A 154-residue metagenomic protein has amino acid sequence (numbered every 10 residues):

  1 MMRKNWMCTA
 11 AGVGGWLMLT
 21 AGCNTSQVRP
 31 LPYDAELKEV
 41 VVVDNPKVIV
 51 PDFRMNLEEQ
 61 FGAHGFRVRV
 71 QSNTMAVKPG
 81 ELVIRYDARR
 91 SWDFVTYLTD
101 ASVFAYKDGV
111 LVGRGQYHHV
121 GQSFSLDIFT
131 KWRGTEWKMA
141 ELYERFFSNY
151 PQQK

Functional and structural regions predicted by a protein language model:
M1-N5: Positively charged n-region of N-terminal signal peptides that target proteins for export
W6-G12, L17-V70, P151-K154: A structural "domain/chain start" motif
L17-L19, L31, L37, L57 (+6 more regions): Generic detector of leucine side chains in alpha-helical contexts
N24, V28-P32, Q60, R114-K154: C-terminal/domain-edge helix-coil "capping" segments
A63-R133, W137: Surface-exposed short loop/turn segments
